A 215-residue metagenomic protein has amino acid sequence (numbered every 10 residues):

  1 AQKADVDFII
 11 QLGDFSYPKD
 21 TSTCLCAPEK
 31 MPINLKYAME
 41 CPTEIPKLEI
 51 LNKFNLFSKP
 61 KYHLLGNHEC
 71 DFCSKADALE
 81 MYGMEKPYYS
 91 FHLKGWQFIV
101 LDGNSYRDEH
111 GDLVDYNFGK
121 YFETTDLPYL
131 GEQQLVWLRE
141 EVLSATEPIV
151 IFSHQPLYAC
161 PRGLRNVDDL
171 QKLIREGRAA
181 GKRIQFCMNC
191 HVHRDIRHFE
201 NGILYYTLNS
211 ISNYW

Functional and structural regions predicted by a protein language model:
A1-Q11, S16-S22: N-terminal carbohydrate-binding/catalytic regions of secreted carbohydrate-active enzymes
I9-Q11, H63, I151, M188: Residue-level marker for buried hydrophobic side chains located in beta-strands that build the well-ordered beta-sheet
Q11-F15, E140-C160: Short acidic, glycine-rich surface-loop motifs adjacent to enzyme active sites
G13-D14, G66-N67, H154, C190-H191: Active-site glycine-centered loops adjacent to acidic/histidine catalytic or metal-binding residues that shape
P18-K19, F72, Y158-P161: Short, solvent-exposed loop/turn segments at secondary-structure junctions
T21-S144, D169-Q185, R194-Y214: Extended active-site neighborhood of metal-dependent phosphoesterases/phosphodiesterases
I151-P156, C187-D195: Histidine-centered catalytic micro-motifs
